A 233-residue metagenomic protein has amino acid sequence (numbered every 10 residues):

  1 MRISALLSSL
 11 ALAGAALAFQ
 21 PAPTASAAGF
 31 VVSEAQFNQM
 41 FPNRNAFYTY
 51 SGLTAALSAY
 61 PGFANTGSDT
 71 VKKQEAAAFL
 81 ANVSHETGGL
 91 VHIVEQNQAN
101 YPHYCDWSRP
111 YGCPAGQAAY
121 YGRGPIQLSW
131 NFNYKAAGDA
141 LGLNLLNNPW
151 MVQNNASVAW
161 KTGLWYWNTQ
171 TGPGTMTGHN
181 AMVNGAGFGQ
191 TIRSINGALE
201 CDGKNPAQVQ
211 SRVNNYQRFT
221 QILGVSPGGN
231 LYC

Functional and structural regions predicted by a protein language model:
M1-P23: Secretory targeting and sorting signals
G14, A25-M40, Q170-G172, G189-C233: Extracellular low-complexity, O-glycosylation-prone Ser/Thr/Pro/Gly-rich "stalks" and linkers flanking catalytic
A28-G52, N65-T66, Q74-T169, G187 (+1 more regions): Peptidoglycan-targeting cell-wall enzymes and recognition modules
R44, N154, M182-V183, K204-A207: Alpha-helix capping and helix-loop boundary segments enriched in small/acidic/polar residues
A55-L57, P61: Ordered core of a single globular domain
G62-E75, H92-Q96, G174-A186, P227-L231: Surface-exposed patches in mature extracellular/periplasmic domains of secreted proteins
L143-L146, G174-A181, D202: Inter-helical turn/loop segments and adjacent helix faces that build the functional surface of alpha-helical bundle
